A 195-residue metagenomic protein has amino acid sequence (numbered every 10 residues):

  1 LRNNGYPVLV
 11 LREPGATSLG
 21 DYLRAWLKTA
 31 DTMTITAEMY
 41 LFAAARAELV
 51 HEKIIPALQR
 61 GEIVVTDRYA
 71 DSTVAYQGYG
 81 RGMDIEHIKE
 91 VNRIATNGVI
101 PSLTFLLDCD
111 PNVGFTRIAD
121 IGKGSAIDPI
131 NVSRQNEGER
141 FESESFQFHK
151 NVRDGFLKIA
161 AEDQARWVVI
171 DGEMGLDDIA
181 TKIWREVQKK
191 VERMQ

Functional and structural regions predicted by a protein language model:
L1: Aromatic pocket-lining residues of Rossmann-like dinucleotide-binding sites
N4-T96: ATP-dependent small-molecule kinase phosphotransfer cores that center on conserved nucleotide phosphate-binding segments
L11, V65, L103-F105, V168-I170: Hydrophobic/aromatic beta-strand patches that form the interior of the parallel beta-sheet core in alpha/beta enzyme
E13, A44, C109, S143 (+1 more regions): Active-site donor-binding loop signature of nucleotide-sugar glycosyltransferases
T66-R68, N97-D120: Conserved phosphate-donor/acceptor-positioning beta-strand/loop module used by diverse small-molecule
I94-G98, I159-E162: Arginine/glycine-rich "motif VI" loop of SF2 helicases in the C-terminal RecA-like domain
N112-Q195: NTP-dependent small-molecule kinase module
